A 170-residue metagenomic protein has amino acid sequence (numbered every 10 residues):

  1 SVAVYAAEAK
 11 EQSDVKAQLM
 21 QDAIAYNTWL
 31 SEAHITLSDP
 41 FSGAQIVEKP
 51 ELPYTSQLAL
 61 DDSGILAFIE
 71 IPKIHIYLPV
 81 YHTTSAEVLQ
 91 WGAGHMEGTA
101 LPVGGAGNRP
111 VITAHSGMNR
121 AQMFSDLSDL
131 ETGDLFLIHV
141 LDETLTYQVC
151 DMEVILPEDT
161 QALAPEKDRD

Functional and structural regions predicted by a protein language model:
S1-D170: Solvent-exposed, non-transmembrane regions of membrane-associated and secreted proteins
